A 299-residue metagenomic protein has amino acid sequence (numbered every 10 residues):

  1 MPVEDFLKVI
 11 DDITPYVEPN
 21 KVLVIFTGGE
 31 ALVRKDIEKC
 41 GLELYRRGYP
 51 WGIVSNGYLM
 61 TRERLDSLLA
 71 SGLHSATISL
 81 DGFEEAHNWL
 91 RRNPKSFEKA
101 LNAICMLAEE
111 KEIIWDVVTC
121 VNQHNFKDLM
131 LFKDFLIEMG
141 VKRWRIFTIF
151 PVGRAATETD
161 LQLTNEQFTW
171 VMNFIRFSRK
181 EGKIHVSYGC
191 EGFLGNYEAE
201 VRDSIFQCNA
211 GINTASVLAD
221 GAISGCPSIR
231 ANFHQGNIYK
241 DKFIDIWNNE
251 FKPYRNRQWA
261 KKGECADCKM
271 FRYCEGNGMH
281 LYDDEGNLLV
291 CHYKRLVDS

Functional and structural regions predicted by a protein language model:
M1, A70-T214, A219-I223, S228-H234: Radical SAM enzyme [4Fe-4S]-AdoMet core and its adjacent flexible, acidic and glycine-rich loops/tails across
M1-S75, L163: Conserved alpha-helical substructure of the radical SAM core
Y16, N20-T27, N213-V217, G221 (+1 more regions): N-terminal pre-triad scaffold of radical SAM enzymes
G28, L80, T148, R272 (+1 more regions): Residues that line or immediately flank small-molecule/substrate-binding pockets and catalytic motifs
A31, M60, V121, I149 (+1 more regions): Hydrophobic pocket-lining residues within nucleotide cofactor-binding pockets
S228-S299: Flexible mid-to-C-terminal extensions adjoining Fe-S/redox cofactors in radical SAM and related proteins
